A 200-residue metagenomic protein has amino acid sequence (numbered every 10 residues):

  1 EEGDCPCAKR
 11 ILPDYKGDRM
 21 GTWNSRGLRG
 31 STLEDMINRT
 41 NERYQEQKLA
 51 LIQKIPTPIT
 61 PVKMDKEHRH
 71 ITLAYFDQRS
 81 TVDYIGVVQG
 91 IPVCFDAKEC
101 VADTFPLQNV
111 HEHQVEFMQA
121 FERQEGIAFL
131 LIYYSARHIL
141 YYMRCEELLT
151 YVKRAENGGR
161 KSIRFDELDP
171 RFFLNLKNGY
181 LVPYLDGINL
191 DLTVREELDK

Functional and structural regions predicted by a protein language model:
E2-Y75: Acidic-basic catalytic patches of nuclease active cores, encompassing PD-(D/E)XK and other metal-cofactor nuclease
C7-G17, G21, R29, E167-K200: Charged phosphate-binding loop/patch that engages nucleotide di/tri-phosphates or the phosphate backbone of nucleic
M64-H70, D96-T104: Short, basic, glycine/proline-bearing loop/turn elements
I71, D77-T81, V110-M118: Short acidic (Asp/Glu) patches
D83-A102: Conserved catalytic cores of phosphodiester-cleaving nucleases, focusing on short active-site segments
K98-Q124: Mg2+/Mn2+-dependent nuclease catalytic core
Q119-L149: Nucleic-acid nuclease catalytic cores
M143-R164: Short, electropositive alpha-helical surface patch
